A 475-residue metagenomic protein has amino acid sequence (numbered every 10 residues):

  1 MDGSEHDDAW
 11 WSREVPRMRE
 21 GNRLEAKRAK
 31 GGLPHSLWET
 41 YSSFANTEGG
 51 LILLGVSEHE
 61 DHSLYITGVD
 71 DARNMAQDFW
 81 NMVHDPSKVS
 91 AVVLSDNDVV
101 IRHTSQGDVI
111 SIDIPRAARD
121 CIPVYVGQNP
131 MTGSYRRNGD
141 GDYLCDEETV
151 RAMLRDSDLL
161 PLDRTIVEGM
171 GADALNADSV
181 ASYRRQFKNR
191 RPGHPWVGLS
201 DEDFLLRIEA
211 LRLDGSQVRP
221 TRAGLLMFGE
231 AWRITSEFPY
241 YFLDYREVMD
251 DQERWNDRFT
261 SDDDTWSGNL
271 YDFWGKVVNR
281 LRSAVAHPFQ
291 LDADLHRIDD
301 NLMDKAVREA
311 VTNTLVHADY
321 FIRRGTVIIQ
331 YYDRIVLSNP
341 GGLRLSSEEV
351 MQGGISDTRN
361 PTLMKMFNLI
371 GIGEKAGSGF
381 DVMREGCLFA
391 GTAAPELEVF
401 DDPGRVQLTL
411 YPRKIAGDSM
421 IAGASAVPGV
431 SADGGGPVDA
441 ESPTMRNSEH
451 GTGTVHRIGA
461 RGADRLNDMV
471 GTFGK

Functional and structural regions predicted by a protein language model:
M1-D304, E309-M420: Conserved N-terminal catalytic/coupling substructures associated with nucleotide/phosphate chemistry
S43, Q217, I370-I372, A422 (+4 more regions): Exposed boundary/loop context
H62, S236, R384-G386, V430 (+3 more regions): Residue-level recognition of conserved structural "scaffold" positions that shape functional pockets and channels
D178-S179, A432, G436-K475: Short amphipathic alpha-helical interface segments
R246, W255, L345, G429-A432 (+2 more regions): Accessory nucleic acid-recognition modules appended to NTPase machines
R413-S425, V430-V438, S442: Charged regulatory segments coupled to nucleotide-binding catalytic modules in large multidomain enzymes
